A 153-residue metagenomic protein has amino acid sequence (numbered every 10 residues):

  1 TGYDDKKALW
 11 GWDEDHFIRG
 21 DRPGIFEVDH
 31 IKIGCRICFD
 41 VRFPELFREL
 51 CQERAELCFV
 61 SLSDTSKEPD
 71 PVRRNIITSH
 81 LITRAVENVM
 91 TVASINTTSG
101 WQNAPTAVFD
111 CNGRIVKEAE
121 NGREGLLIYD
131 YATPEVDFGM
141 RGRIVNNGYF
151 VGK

Functional and structural regions predicted by a protein language model:
T1-E53, D70-V72, I76-S79, E135-G152: Active-site catalytic loop in hydrolytic enzyme cores
D4-K7, G20, C38-F39, L62-S63 (+3 more regions): Fold-independent oxyanion-binding glycine-rich loops and adjacent beta-strand/coil segments at enzyme active sites
I25, T97-K153: C-terminal beta-strand edge segments of enzyme domains
R42-E124: CN hydrolase (nitrilase-like) catalytic-core segments centered on the catalytic cysteine and neighboring Lys/Glu
